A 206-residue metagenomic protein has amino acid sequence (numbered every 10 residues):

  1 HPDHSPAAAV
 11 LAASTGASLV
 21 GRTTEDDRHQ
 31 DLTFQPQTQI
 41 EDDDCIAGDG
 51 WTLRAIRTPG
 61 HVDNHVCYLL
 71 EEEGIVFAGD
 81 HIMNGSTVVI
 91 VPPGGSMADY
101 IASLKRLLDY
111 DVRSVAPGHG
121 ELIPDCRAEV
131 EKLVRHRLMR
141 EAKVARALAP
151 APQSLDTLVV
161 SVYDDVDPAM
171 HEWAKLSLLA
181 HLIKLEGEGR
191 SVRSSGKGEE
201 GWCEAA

Functional and structural regions predicted by a protein language model:
H1-H4, H61, H119, H181: Histidine-centered divalent metal-coordination motifs
H1-W51: Active-site HxH/HxHxD metal-binding segment of metal-dependent hydrolases
S5, Y100, L104, L178: Aromatic/hydrophobic pocket-lining residues that form the small-molecule binding cavity in soluble enzyme cores
L11, H119, V144, L185: Residue-level signal for inorganic ion chemistry
G16-T23, F77-G79, P168-M170: Short hydrophobic/aromatic-enriched beta-strand-loop microsegments
A17, R137, E141-A145, K175: Short, leucine-enriched amphipathic alpha-helices that occur as contiguous helical runs
T52-K143: Metallo-beta-lactamase
R146-A206: C-terminal regulatory/interaction regions
